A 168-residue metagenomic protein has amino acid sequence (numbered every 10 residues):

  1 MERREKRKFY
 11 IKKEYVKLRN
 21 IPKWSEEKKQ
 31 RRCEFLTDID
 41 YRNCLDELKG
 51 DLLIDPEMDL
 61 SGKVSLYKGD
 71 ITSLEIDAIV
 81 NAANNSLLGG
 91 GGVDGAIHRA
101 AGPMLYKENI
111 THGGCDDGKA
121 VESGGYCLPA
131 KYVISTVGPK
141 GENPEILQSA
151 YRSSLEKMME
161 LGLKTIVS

Functional and structural regions predicted by a protein language model:
M1-V167: Macrodomain-like recognition of ADP-ribose-binding/processing modules
